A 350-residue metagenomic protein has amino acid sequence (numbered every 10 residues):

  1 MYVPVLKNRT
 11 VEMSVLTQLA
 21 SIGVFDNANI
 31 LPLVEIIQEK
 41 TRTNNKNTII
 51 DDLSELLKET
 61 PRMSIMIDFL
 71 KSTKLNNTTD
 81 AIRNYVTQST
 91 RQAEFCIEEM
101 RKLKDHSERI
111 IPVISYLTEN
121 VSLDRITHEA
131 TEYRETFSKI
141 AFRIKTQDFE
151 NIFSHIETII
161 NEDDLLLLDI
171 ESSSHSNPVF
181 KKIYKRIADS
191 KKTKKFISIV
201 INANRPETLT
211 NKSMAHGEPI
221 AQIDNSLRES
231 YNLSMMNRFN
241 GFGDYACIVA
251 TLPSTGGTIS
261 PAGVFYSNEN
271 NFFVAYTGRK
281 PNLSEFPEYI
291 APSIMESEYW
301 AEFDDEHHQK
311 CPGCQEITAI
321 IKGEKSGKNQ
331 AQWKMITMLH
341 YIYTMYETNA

Functional and structural regions predicted by a protein language model:
M1-I110, K212-A350: Alpha/beta catalytic barrel-like cores
F95-G256: Eukaryote-skewed repeat-based solenoidal scaffolds used as protein-protein interaction platforms, primarily
